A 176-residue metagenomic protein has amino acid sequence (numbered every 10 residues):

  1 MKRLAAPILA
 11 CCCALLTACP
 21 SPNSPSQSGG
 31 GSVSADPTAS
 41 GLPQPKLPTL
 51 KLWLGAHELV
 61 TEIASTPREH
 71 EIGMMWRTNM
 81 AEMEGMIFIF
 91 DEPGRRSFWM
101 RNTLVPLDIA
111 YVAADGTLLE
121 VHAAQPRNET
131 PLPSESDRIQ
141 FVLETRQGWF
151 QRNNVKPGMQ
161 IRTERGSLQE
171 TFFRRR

Functional and structural regions predicted by a protein language model:
M1-I8: Bacterial N-terminal signal peptides that target proteins for export
C11-C12: Repetitive helical segments and hydrophobic/amphipathic motifs
L15-A18: C-terminal motif of bacterial Sec signal peptides marking the signal peptidase cleavage site
P20-R176: Compact, glycine-rich, soluble single-domain proteins
